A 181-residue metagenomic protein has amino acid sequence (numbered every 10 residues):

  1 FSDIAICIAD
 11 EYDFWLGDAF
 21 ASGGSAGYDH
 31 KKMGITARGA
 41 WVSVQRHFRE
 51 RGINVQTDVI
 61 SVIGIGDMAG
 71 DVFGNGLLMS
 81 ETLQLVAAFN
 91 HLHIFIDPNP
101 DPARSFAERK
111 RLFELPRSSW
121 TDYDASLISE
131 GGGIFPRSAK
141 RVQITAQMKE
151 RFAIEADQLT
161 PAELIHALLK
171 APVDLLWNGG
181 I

Functional and structural regions predicted by a protein language model:
F1-I181: Non-transmembrane, aqueous-exposed alpha-helical and coiled segments at domain scale
